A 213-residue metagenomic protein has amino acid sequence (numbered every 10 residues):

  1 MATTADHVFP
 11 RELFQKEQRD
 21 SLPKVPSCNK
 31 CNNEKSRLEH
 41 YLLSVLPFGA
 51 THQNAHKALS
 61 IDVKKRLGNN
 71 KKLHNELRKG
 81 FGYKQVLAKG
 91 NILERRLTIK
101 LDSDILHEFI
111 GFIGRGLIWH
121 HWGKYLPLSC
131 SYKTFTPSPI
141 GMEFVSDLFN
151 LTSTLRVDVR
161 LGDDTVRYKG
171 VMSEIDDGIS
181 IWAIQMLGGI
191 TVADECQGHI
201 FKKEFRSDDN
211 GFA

Functional and structural regions predicted by a protein language model:
M1-K24, K35, E39-Y41: Histidine-centered nuclease catalytic patch
N29: Cys/His/Pro-rich metal-binding microdomains
N33-N69: Polybasic, low-complexity binding patches
L38, L59, N69, L73 (+2 more regions): Alpha-helical structural motif
V45-F48, R66, E76, G80 (+3 more regions): Residues that form generic nucleotide/phosphate-binding pockets
K64-S103: Short flanking/linker segments adjacent to small metal-binding domains or redox-active Cys/His motifs
E94-A213: C-terminal, charged low-complexity interaction regions
